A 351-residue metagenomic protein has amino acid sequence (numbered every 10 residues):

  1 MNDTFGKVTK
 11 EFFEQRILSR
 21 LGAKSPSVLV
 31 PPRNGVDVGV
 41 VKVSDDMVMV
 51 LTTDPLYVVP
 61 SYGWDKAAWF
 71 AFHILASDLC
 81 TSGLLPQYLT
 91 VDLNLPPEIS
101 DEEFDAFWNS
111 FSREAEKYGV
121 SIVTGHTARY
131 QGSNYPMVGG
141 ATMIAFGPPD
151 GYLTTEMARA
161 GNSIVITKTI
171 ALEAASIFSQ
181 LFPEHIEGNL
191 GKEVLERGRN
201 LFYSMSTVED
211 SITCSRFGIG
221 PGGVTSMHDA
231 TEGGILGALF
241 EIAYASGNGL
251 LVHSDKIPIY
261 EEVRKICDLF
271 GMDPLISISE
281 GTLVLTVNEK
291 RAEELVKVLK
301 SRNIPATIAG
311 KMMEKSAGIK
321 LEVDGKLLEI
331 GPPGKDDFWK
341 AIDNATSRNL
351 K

Functional and structural regions predicted by a protein language model:
M1-K351: Helix-biased detector of long, well-ordered alpha-helical tracts
